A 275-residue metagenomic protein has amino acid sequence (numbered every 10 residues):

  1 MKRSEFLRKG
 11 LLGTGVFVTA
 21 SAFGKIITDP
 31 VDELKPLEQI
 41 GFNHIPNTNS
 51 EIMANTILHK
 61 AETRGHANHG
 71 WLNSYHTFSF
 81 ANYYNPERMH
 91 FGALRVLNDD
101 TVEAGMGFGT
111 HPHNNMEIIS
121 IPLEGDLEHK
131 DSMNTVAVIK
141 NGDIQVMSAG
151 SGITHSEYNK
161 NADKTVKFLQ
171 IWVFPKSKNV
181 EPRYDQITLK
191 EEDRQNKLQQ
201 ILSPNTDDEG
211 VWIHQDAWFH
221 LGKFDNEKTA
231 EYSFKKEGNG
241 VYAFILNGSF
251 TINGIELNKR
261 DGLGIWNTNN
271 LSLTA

Functional and structural regions predicted by a protein language model:
E5-I27: N-terminal export signals
A22-M53: C-terminal segment of N-terminal export signals and the immediately downstream linker at the start of the mature
N68-P112, M116-E117, V166-F168, P175 (+1 more regions): A short glycine-rich, His/Asp/Glu-containing loop-to-beta-strand
G107-G109, D126-H129, Q145-V146, G150-Y158 (+2 more regions): Histidine-centered metal-chelating micro-motifs
N114-K130, N141-D143, Y232-N253: Glycine- and acidic-residue-biased ligand/ion/polar-headgroup-sensing regions
M133-S148, G254-L271: Short acidic-glycine-tyrosine-enriched beta hairpin
A149-N179, N267-A275: Ligand-binding loop in jelly-roll beta-barrel domains
